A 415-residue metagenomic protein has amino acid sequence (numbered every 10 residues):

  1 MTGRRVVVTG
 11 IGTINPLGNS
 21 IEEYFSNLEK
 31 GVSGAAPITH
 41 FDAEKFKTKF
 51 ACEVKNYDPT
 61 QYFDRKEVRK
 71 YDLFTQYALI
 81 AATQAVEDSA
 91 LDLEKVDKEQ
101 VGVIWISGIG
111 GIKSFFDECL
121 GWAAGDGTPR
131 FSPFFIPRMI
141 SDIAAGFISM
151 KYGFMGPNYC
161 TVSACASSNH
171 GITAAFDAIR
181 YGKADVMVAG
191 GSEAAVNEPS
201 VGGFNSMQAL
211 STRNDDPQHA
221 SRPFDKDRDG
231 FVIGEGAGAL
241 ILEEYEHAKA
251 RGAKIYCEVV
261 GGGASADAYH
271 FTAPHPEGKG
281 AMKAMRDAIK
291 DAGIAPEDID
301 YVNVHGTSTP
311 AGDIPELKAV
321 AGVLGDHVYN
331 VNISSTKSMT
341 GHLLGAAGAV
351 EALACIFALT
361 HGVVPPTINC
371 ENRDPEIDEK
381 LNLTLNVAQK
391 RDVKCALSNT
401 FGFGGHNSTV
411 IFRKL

Functional and structural regions predicted by a protein language model:
M1-V8, K95-K98, A292-D298, Y329 (+1 more regions): Flexible, low-complexity linker/loop segments at domain and module junctions
R5-T9, S33-A36, D215-A292, Y301: Condensing-enzyme catalytic core mediating Claisen C-C bond formation in acyl metabolism
V8, E23-F25, E29-S163, S192-V201 (+1 more regions): Conserved beta-ketoacyl condensing-enzyme motif
E22-E29, I112-T128, A178-Y181, V201-N214 (+3 more regions): A glycine- and small-aliphatic-rich helix-loop capping segment at beta-alpha/alpha-beta transitions that lines
A78-L91, S141, F147-Y152, P157-E193 (+4 more regions): Active-site-proximal alpha-helical scaffold in enzymes
A85-D97, A248-I255, M285-Y301, V323-H327: Phosphate/pyrophosphate-binding loops at sites that engage ATP/ADP/AMP, CoA/4′-phosphopantetheine, polyphosphate
G125-S132, T173, D177, E193-A250 (+2 more regions): Glycine-/small-residue-rich "gating" segment that lines the acyl/pantetheine channel and substrate pocket
K183-D229, G262-P276, G306-D313, N330-L381: Acyl-CoA/ACP chain-elongation machinery
